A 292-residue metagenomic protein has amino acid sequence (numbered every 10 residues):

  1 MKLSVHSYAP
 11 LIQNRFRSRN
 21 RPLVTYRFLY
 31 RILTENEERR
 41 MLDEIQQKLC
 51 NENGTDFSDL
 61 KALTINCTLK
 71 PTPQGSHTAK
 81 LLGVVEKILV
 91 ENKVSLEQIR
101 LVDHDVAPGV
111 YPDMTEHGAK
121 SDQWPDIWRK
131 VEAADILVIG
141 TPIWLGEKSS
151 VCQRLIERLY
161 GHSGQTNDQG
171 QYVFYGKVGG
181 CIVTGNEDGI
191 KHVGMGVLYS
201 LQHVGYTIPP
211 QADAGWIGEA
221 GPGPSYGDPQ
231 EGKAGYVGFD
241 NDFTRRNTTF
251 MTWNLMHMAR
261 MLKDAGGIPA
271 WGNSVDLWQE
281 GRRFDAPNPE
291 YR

Functional and structural regions predicted by a protein language model:
S4-S7, S18: Serine residues within intrinsically disordered or low-complexity segments
Y8, Q13, T25-Q169, A234 (+1 more regions): N-terminal beta1-alpha1-beta2 submodule of the flavodoxin-like/Rossmannoid cofactor-binding fold
H104-P108, W216-G223: A short acidic, often aromatic-flanked loop/helix-cap motif at beta-alpha or helix-coil junctions that lines enzyme
H117, T207, S225, P229-Q230 (+1 more regions): Short alpha-helix boundary/capping motifs
D168-E219: Short, glycine-/small-residue-rich phosphate/pyrophosphate-handling segment
V204, P210, G227-F243: Conserved anion/nucleotide-ligand pocket segment
